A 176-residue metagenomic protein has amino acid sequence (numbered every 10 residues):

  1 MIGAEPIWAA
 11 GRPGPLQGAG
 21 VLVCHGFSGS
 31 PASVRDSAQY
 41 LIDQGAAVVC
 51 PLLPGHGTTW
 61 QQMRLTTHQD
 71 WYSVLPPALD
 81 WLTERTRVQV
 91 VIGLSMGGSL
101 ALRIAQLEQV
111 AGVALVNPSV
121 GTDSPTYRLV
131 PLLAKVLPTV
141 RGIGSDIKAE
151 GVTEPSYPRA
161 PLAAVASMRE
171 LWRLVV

Functional and structural regions predicted by a protein language model:
M1-A19: Short beta-strand-to-loop junctions in surface cap/lid or active-site-entrance loops
L22-S28: The conserved beta1-alpha1 loop
S28-Q39: The serine-hydrolase catalytic nucleophile loop
A38-W60: Conserved alpha/beta-hydrolase
T59-R85: Catalytic nucleophile-loop/oxyanion-hole region of alpha/beta-hydrolase and closely related hydrolase-like folds
G93-G97, A101: Gly/Ala-rich beta-loop-alpha elbow adjacent to hydrolase catalytic centers
A111-G112, P118-V176: The alpha/beta-hydrolase serine catalytic core
